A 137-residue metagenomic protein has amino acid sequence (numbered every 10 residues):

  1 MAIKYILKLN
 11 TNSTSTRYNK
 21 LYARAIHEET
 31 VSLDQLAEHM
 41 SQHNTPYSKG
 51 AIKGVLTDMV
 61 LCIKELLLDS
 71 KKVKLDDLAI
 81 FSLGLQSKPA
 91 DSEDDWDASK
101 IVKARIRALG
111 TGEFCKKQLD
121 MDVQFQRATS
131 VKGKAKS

Functional and structural regions predicted by a protein language model:
M1-S137: Strongly charged
